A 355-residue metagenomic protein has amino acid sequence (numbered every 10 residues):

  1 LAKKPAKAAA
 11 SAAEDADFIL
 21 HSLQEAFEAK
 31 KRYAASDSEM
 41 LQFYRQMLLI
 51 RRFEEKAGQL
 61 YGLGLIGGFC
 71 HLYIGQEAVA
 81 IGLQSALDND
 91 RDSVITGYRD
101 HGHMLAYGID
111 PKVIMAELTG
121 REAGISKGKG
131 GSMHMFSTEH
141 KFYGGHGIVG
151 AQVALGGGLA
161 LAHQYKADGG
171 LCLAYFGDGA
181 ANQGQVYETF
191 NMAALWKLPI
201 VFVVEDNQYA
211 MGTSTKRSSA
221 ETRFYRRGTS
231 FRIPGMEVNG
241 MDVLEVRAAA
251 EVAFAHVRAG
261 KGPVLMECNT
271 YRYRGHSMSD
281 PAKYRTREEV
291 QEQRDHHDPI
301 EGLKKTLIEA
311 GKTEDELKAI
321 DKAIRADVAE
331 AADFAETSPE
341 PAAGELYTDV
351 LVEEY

Functional and structural regions predicted by a protein language model:
L1-V79, C268, M278-Y355: Conserved acidic/glycine
K3, K141-T337: Glycine-rich ThDP/TPP pyrophosphate-binding loop and its adjacent helix/strand module within ThDP-dependent enzymes
H21, E28-K30, A34, L41-Q42 (+13 more regions): Mixed-charge, polar/low-complexity N-terminal
K30, E55, G64-G67, G120 (+9 more regions): Residue-level signal for pocket-adjacent positions within structured domains
R52, R91-D92, A123, G262 (+1 more regions): Generic structural signal for secondary-structure transition and capping sites
Q59, L63-W196, R217-A220, Y225 (+1 more regions): Cofactor-binding active-site loop characterized by glycine-rich and histidine/acidic residues
